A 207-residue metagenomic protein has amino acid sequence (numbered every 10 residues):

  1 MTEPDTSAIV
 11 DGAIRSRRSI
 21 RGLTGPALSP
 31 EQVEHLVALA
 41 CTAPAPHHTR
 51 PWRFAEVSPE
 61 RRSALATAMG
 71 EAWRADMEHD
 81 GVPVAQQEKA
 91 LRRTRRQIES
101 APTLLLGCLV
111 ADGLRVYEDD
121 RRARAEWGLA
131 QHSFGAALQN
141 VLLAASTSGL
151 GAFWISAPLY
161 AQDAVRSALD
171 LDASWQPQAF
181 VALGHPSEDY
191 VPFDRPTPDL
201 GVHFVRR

Functional and structural regions predicted by a protein language model:
M1-A27, Q32-L39, A43: N-terminal targeting/leader regions
T2-T6, G12-A13, S19-I20, P177-R207: C-terminal helix-cap and adjacent tail motif
A38-C41, E88-R93, V165-S167: Glycine-rich, charged/polar anion/phosphate-binding loops that engage phosphate groups from diverse ligands
A40, L105, A111, E118-S167: Small-aliphatic-rich amphipathic alpha-helix that forms the alpha element of a beta-alpha
C41-H48, A182: Glycine-rich phosphate/pyrophosphate-binding beta-alpha loops
P46-H48, R96-E99, T147, L171-A173 (+1 more regions): Solvent-exposed alpha-helices and their adjacent loops that cap or buttress functional pockets in soluble metabolic
R53-S133: Glycine/small-residue-rich phosphate/adenosyl-binding loop
R74-V82, A168-F193: A glycine-rich helix N-cap at a beta->alpha junction
